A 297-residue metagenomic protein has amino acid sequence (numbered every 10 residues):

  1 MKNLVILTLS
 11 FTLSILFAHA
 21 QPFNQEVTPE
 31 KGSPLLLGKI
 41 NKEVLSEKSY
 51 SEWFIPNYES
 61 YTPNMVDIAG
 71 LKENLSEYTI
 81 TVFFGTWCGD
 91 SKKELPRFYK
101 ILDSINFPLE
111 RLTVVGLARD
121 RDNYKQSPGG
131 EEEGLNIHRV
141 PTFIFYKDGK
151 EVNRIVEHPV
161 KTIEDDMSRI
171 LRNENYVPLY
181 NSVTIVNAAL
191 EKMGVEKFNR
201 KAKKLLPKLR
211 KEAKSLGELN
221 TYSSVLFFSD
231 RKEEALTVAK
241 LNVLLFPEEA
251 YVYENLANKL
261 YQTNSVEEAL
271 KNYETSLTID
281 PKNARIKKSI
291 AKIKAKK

Functional and structural regions predicted by a protein language model:
R111-V140, I144-F145, M167-L171: Thioredoxin-like thiol-disulfide oxidoreductase module
R139, I144-V183: Non-catalytic, surface beta->alpha helical segment in thiol-disulfide oxidoreductase systems
L216, K232-E233, A250-E254, A284-R285: Helix-start (N-cap) detector for alpha-helical repeat units in TPR-like alpha-solenoids, especially tetratricopeptide
F228, Q262-T263, K292-K296: Register position in tetratricopeptide repeats
N242, T275-S276: Canonical positions in the second alpha-helix
